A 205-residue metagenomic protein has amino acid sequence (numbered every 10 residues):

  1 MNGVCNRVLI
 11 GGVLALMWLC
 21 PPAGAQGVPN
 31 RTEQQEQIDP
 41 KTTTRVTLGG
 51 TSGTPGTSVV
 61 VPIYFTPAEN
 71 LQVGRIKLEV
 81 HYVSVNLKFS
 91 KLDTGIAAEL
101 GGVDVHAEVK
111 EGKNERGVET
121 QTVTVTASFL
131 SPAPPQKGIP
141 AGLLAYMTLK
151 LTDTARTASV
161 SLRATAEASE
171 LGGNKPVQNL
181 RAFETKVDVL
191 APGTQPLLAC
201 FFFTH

Functional and structural regions predicted by a protein language model:
M1-I10: Bacterial N-terminal signal peptides that target proteins for export
I10-C20: Bacterial N-terminal signal peptides
G24-H205: Acidic, low-complexity intrinsically disordered segments
